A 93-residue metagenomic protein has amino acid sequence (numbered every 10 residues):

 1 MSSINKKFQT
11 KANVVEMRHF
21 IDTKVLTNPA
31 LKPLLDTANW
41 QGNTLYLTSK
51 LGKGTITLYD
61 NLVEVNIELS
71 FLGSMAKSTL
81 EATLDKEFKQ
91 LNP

Functional and structural regions predicted by a protein language model:
M1-L35: Terminal, regulation- and interaction-focused segments at domain boundaries
S3, G42-T44, D60-E64: A generic structural signal for beta-strand entry/edge sites
S3, K7, K11-A12, T55 (+2 more regions): A composition-biased, non-transmembrane "mature-region" signal
V25-P29, L58, E64-E68, T83-E87: Short, low-complexity, polar/charged sequence segments that are solvent-exposed and flexible
T27-G54: Ser/Thr-rich, low-complexity intrinsically disordered terminal regions
T48-S78: Beta-strand/loop substructures that line and gate deep hydrophobic ligand-binding cavities in soluble
G73-P93: A conserved amphipathic terminal alpha-helix motif
